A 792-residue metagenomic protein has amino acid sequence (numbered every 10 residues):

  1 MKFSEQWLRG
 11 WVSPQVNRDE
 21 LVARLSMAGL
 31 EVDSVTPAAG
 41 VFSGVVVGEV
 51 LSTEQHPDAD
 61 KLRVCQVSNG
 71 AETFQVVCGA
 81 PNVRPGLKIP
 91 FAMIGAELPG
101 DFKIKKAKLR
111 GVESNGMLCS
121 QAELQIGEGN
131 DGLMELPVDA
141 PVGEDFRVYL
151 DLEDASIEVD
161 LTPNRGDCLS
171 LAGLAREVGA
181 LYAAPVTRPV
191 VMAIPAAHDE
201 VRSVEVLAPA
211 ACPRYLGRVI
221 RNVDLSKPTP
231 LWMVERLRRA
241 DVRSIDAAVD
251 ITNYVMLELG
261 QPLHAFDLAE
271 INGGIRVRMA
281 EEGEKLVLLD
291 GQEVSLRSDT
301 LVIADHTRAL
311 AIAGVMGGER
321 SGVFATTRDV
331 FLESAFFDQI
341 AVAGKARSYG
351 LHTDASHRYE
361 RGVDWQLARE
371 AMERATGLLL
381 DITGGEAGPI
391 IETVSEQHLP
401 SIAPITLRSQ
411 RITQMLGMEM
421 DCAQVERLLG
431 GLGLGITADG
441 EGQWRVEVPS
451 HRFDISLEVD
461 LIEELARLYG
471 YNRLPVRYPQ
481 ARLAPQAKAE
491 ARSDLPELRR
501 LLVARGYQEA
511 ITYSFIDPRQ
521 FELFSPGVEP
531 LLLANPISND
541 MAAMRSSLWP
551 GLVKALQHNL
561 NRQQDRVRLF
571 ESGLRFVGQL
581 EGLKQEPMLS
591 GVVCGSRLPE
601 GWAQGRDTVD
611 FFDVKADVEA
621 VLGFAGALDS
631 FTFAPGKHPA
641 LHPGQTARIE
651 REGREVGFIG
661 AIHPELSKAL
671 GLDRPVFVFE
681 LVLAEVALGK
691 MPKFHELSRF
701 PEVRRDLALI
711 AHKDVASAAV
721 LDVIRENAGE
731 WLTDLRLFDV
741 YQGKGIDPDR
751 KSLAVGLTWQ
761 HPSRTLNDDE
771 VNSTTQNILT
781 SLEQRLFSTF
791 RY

Functional and structural regions predicted by a protein language model:
M1-H198, F331, G350, D354 (+3 more regions): Phosphate-backbone binding interfaces of nucleic-acid-interacting proteins
K2, E20, M27, G431-T437 (+4 more regions): A carboxyl-terminal module marker
F3-L8, D154-T162, P213-R221, D354-R361 (+8 more regions): Short, hydrophobic beta-strand segments
S4-E5, A23, A28, R63 (+2 more regions): Glycine/proline-enriched, intrinsically flexible loops and inter-domain linkers
D33, V47-V77, V234-E235, D246 (+1 more regions): Conserved mixed alpha/beta core segments that line enzyme active sites in large multi-domain catalysts
R110-E123, G129-E135, F146-D151, A155 (+4 more regions): Mobile "lid/hinge" segments at catalytic clefts and subdomain interfaces of large enzymes
G173, I405-R566, R705, T758-Q760 (+1 more regions): Extended, well-folded interaction surfaces typified by the phenylalanyl-tRNA synthetase beta subunit core
Y182-L207, T383-I412, E419: Terminal amphipathic helices with adjacent charged low-complexity linkers/tails
